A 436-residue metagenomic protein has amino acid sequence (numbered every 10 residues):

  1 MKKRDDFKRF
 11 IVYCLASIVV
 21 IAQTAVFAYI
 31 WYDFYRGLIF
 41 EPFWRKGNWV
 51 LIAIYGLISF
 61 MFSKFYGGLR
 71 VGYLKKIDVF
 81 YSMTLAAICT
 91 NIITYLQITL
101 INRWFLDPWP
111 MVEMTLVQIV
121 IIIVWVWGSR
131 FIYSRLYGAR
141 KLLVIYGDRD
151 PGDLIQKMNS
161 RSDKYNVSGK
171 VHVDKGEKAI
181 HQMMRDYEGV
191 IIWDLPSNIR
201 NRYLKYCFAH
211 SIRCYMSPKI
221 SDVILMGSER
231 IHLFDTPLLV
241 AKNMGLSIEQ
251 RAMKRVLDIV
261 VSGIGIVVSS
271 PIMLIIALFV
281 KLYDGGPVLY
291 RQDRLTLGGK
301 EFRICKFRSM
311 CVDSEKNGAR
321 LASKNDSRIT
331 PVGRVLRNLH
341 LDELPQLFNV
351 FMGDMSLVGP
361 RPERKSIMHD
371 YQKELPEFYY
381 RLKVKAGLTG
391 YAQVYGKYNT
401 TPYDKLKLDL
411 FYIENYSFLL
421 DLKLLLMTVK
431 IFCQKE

Functional and structural regions predicted by a protein language model:
M1-I21, W127-S270: N-terminal hydrophobic signal-anchor/signal peptide
M1-S134, K435-E436: Signature of alpha-helical transmembrane segments in polytopic membrane proteins
K2-D6, G68-G72, K76, R103-W104 (+5 more regions): Juxtamembrane loop-helix boundary motifs flanking transmembrane segments in multi-pass membrane proteins
M83-A87, A139-L154, P287-M310: Membrane-cytosol interface motif
S221-D222, Y290-R328, T389-K407: Short, glycine-rich, amphipathic interfacial segments at transmembrane boundaries or analogous
Q250-D313, N349, F418, L424-E436: A hydrophobic, helix-centered structural microdomain
S323-K385, L424-F432: A short, structured surface patch at a secondary-structure boundary
S366, E377-E436: C-terminal terminal-structure detector
